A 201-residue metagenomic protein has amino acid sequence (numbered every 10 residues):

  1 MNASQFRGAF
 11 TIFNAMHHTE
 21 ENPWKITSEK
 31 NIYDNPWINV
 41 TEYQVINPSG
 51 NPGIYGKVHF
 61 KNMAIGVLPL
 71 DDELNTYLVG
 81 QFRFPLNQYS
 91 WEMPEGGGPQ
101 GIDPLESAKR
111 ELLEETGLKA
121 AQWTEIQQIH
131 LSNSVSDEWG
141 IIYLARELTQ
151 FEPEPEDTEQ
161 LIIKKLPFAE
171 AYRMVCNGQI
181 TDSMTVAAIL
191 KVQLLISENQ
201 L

Functional and structural regions predicted by a protein language model:
M1-I12: Positively charged N-terminal leader segments that act as targeting/secretion signals
F13-W24, Y89, Q100, E125 (+2 more regions): Nudix hydrolase/Nudix homology domain
E21-P23, V58, G66-R110, D157: Conserved Nudix-box catalytic region and its N-terminal flanking loop in Nudix hydrolases and closely related
E29-G66, D72: Acidic, metal-coordinating catalytic segment for phosphate/diphosphate chemistry, firing primarily on the Nudix
E29-I32, Q127-S132: Short, solvent-exposed loop/turn elements at beta->coil junctions and helix N-caps that rim active or binding pockets
T41-S49, S132-F151: Active-site-adjacent beta-strand/loop module that shapes the phosphate/pyrophosphate-binding cleft
E92, I142, K165: Short aromatic/basic micro-patch
K119-I126: A short coil-to-beta-strand element that immediately follows conserved catalytic motifs
